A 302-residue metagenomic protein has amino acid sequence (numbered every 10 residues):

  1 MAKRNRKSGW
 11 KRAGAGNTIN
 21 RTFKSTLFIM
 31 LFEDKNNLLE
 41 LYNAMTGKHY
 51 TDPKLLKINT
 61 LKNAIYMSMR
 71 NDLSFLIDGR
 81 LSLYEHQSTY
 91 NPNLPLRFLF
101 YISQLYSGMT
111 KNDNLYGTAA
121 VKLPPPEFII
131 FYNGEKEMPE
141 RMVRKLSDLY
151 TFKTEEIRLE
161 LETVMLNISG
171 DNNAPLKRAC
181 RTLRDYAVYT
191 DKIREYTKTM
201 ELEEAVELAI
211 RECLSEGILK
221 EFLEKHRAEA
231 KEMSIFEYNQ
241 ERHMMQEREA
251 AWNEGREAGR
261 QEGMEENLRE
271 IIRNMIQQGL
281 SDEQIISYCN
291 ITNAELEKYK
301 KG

Functional and structural regions predicted by a protein language model:
A2-G302: Elongated, amphipathic alpha-helical interaction scaffolds
